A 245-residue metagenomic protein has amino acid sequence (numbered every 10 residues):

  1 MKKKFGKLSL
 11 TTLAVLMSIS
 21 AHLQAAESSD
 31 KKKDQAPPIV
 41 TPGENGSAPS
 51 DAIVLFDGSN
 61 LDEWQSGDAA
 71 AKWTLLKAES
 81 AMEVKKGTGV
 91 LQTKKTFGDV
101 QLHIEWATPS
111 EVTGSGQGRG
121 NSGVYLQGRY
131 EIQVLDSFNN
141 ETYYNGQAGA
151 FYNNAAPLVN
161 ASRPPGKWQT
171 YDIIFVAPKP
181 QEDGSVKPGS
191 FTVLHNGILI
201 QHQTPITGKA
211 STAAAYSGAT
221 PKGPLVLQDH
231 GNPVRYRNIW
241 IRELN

Functional and structural regions predicted by a protein language model:
M1-T12, A21: Bacterial N-terminal signal peptides that target proteins for export
L23-N245: Carbohydrate-interacting regions of secretory-pathway proteins
